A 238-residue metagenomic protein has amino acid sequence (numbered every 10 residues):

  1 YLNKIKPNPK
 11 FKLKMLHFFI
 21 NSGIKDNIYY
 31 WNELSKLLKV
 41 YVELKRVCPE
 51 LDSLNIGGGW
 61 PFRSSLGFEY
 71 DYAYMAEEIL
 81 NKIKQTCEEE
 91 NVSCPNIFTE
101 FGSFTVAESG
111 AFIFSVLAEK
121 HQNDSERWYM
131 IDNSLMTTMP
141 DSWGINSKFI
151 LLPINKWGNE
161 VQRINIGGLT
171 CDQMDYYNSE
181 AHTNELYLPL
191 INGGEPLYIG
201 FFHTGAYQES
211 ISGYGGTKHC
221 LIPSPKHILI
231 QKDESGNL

Functional and structural regions predicted by a protein language model:
Y1-S125: Active-site loop/helix belt of alpha/beta enzymes
E78, V92-L238: Charged (often Lys/Glu-rich) extended helix/loop segments that serve as interaction or gating elements
